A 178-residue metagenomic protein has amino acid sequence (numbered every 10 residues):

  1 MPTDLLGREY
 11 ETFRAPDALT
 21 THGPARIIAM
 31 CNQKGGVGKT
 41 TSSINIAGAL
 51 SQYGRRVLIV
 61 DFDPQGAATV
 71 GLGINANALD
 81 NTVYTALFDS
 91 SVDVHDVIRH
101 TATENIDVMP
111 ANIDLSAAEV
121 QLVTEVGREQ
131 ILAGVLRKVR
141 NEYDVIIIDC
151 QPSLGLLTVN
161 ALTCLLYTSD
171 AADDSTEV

Functional and structural regions predicted by a protein language model:
M1-D170: P-loop NTP-binding core
A171-D173, V178: Positively charged, low-complexity/disordered segments
